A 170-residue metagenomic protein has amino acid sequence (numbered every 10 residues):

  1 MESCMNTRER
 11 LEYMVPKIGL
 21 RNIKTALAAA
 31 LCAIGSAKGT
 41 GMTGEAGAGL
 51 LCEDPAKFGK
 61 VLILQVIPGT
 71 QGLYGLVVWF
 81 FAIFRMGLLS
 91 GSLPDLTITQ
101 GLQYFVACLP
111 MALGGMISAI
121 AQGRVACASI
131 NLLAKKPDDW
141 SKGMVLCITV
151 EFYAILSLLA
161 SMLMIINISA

Functional and structural regions predicted by a protein language model:
E2-A170: Hydrophobic, small-residue-rich transmembrane alpha-helices and their short perimembrane loops in multi-pass membrane
